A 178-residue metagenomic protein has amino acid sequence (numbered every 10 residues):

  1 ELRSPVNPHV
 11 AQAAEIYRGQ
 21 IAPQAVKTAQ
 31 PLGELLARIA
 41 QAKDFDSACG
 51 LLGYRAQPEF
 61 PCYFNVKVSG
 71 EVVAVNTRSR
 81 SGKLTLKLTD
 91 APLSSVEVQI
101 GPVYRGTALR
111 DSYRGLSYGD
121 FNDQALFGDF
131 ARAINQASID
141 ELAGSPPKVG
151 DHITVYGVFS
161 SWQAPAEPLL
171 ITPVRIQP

Functional and structural regions predicted by a protein language model:
E1-P178: OB-fold and OB-like single-stranded nucleic-acid-recognition modules and their adjacent interaction interfaces
